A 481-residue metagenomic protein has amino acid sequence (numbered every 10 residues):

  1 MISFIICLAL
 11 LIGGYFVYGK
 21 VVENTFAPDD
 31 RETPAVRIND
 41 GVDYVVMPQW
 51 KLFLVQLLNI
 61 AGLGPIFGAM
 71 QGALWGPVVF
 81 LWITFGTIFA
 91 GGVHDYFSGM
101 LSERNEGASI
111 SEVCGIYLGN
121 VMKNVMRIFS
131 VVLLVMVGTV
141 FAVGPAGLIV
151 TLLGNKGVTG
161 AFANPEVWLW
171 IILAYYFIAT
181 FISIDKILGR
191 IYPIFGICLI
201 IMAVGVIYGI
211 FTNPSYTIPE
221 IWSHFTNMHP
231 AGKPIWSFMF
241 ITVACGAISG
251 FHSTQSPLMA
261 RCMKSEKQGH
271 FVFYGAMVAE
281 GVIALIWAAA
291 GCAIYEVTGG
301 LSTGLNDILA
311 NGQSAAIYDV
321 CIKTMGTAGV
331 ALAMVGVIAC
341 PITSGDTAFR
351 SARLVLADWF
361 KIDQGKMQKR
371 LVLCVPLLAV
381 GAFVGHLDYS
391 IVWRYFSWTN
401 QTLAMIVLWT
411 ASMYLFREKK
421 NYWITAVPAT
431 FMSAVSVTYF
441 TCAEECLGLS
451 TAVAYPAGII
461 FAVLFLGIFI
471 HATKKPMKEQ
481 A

Functional and structural regions predicted by a protein language model:
I2-G19, G72-S102, S111, A454-A462: Extracellular loop-to-transmembrane helix junctions
A9-A27, F129, P145-I149, P165-T212 (+2 more regions): Membrane-interface loop-to-helix entry segments
L10-I66, S265-Q268: Membrane-interface "cap" regions at the ends of multi-pass membrane proteins
L10-L11, Y15, A90-E106, I110-F181 (+5 more regions): Helix-loop-helix module between adjacent transmembrane segments
M47-G64, I207-S215, H224-W287, V335-S344: Hydrophobic, membrane-embedded alpha-helices of multi-pass small-molecule transporters
G99, G209-I221, Y274-D319: Extracellular/periplasmic helix-exit of transmembrane alpha-helices
N120-R127, P165-W170, G275-A284, C292 (+4 more regions): Loop-to-transmembrane helix boundary motifs in multi-pass membrane proteins
G138-K156, A163-W168, T180, L199-T226 (+2 more regions): Hydrophobic alpha-helical segments and their helix-loop junctions in multi-pass secondary transporters
